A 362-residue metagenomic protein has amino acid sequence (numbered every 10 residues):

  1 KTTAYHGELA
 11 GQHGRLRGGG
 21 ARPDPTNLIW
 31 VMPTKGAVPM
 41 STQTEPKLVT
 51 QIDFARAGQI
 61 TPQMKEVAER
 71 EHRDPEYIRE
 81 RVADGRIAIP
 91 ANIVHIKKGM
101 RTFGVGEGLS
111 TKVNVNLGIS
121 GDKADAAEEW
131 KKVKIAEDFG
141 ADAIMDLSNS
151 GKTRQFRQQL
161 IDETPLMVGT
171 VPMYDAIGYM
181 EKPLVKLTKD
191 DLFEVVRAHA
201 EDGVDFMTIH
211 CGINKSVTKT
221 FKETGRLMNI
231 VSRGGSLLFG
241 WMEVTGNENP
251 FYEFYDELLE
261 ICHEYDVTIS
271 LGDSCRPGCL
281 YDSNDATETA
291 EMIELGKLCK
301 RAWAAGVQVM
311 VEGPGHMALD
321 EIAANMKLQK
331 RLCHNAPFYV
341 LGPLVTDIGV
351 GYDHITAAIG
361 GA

Functional and structural regions predicted by a protein language model:
T2-T3, A10, A21: Short linear motifs in low-complexity or flexible loops
Y5, D24-N27: Intrinsic-disorder-associated, low-complexity terminal segments enriched in Asp/Asn/His/Tyr and depleted of Lys/Arg
L16, A21-D24: Short, low-complexity intrinsically disordered segments enriched in A/P/G/S/L with frequent Arg, especially at protein
M40-L48, I52: Polar/charged low-complexity regulatory segments
F54, P62, E66-P337, A357-A362: Alpha/beta enzyme core
T346-A362: C-terminal catalytic subdomain
